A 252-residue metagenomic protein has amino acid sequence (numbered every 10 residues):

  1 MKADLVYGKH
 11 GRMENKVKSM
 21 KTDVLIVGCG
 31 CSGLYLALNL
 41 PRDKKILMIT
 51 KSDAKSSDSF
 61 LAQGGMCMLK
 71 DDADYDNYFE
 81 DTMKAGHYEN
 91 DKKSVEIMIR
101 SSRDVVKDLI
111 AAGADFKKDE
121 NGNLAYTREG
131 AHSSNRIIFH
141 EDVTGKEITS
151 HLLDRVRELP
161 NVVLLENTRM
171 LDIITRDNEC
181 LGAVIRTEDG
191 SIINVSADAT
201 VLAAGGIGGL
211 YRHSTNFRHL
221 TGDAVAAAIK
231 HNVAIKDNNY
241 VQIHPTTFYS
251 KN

Functional and structural regions predicted by a protein language model:
M1-E80, E120, E141-N252: Residues forming the flavin
A85-A125: Rossmann-like flavin
Y88-K92, N123-T149, G208-R212: Helix-loop-beta segment of a Rossmann-like dinucleotide-binding subdomain
E89-N90, S102-V106, A131-S133, A224 (+2 more regions): Short amphipathic alpha-helical patches
F116, E129-A131, D172: Catalytic phosphate-handling regions of large nucleic-acid enzymes and associated NTPases
